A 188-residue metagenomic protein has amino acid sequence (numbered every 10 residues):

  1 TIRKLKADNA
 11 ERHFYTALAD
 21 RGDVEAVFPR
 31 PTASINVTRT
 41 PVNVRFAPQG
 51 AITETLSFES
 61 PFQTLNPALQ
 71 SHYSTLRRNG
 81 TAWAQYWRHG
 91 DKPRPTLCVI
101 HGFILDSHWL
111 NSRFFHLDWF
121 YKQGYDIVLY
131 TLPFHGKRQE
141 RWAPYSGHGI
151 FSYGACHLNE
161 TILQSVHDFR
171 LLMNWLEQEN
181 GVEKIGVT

Functional and structural regions predicted by a protein language model:
T1-L69: N-terminal targeting or regulatory segments adjacent to alpha/beta-hydrolase or S9 domains
S60-F62, R88-G90, H101-I104, F134: Short, flexible loop/turn elements at secondary-structure junctions
P67-N79: Extended Gly/Ser/Thr-rich low-complexity repeat segments, especially those forming or decorating extracellular
L76-A82, R88-L97, K122: Proline/glycine-enriched tight loop/beta-turn segments at coil->beta junctions that connect or precede beta-strands
A84, T131, F169: Conserved hydrophobic/aromatic pocket- or pore-lining residues that grip, position, or stack substrates in active sites
P95-T96, D126, K184: Proline-centered loop/turn at the N-terminus of a beta-strand
V99-Q164: Cap/lid segment of the alpha/beta-hydrolase catalytic domain
G147-T188: Gly/Ser-rich "nucleophile elbow"/oxyanion-hole loop immediately N-terminal to the catalytic nucleophile in hydrolases
